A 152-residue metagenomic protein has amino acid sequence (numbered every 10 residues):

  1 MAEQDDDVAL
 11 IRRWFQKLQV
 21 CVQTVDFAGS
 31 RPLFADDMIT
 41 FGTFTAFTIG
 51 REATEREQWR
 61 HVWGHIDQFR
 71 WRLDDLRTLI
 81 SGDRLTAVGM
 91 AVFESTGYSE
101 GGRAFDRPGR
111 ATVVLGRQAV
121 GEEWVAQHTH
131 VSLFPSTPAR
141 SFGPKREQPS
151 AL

Functional and structural regions predicted by a protein language model:
M1-D36, P144-L152: Short, low-complexity N-terminal intrinsically disordered segments enriched in polar/charged residues
F27-G82, A91: A solvent-exposed, acidic/Ser-Thr-rich amphipathic alpha-helical stretch
T40-T43, T86-G97, V114: Short, well-ordered beta-strand segments in beta-rich or mixed alpha/beta enzyme and ligand-binding folds
Q58-W59, L73-L79, F93-S95, G109-R117 (+1 more regions): Hydrophobic/aromatic beta-strand elements that line small-molecule binding cavities or substrate pockets in beta-rich
D74-S81, V131-P135, P144-P149: Glycine-rich beta-strand-turn "strand-cap" elements at beta-sheet edges
G82-R84, V120-G121: Short strand-connecting beta-turns/loops that link adjacent beta-strands
S95-F105: Short, cysteine-centered beta-strand-loop-beta hairpins and adjacent loop/turn segments enriched in charged/polar
P108-P144: Short beta-strand edge/turn micro-motifs at domain boundaries
